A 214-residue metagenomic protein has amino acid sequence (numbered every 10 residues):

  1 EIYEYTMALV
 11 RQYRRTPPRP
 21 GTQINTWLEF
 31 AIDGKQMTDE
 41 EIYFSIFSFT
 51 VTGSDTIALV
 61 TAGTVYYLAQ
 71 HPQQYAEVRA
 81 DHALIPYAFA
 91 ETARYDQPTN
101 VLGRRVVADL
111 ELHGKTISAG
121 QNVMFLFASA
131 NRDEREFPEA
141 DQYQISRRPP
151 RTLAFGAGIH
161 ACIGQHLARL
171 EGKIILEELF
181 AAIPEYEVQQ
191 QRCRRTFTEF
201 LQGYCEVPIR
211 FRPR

Functional and structural regions predicted by a protein language model:
E1-R214: Cytochrome P450
